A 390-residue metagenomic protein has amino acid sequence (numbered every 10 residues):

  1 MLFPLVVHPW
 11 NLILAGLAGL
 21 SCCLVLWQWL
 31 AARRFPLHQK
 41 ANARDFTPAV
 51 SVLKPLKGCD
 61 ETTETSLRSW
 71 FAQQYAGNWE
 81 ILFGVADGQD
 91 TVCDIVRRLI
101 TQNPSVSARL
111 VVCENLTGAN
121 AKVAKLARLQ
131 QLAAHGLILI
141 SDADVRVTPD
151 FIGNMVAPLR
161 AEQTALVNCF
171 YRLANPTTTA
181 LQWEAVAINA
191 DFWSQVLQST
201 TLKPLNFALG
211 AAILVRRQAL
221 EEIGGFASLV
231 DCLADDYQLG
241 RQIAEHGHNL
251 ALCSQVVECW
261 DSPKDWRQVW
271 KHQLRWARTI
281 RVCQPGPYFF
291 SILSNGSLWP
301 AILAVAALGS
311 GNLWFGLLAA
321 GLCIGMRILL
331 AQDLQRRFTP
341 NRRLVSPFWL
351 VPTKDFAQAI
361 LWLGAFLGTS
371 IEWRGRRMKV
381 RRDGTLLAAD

Functional and structural regions predicted by a protein language model:
M1-F46, A185, S194-V196, A331: N-terminal membrane-anchoring/stem segments of glycan-assembly enzymes
G19, R44, S291-S370: Membrane-embedded multi-pass helical conduit in multi-pass membrane proteins, especially envelope-biosynthetic
P48-S51, E80, Q238: Cell-envelope/extracellular polymer assembly enzymes that use nucleotide-activated donors
L67-T117: Acidic donor-binding segment of Leloir-type glycosyltransferases
T91, G136, D142-P158: Acidic donor-binding/catalytic loop of UDP-sugar-dependent glycosyltransferases, especially processive GT2
L126, I138: Short aromatic/hydrophobic "clamp" motif used to bind/position activated sugar donors
A134-G136, L209-I223: Conserved nucleotide-sugar donor-binding and metal-coordinating catalytic region shared by glycosyltransferases
L159-F192, Q218-E221, F226-Y288, D383-T385: Catalytic donor/gating beta->alpha subdomain of glycosyltransferases that bind UDP-sugars
